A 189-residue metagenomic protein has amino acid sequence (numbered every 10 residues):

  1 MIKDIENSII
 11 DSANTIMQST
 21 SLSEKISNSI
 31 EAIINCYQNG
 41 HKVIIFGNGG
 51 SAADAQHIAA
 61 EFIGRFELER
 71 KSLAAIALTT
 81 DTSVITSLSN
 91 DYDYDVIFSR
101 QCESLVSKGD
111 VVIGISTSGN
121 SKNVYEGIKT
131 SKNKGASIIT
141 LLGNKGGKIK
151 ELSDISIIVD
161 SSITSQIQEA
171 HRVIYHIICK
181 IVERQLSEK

Functional and structural regions predicted by a protein language model:
M1, L22-I26, S51, K132: Residue-level recognition of alpha-helical structural elements
M1-S21: Generic N-terminal amphipathic, Lys/Arg-enriched alpha-helix
Q18-N39: A short, well-structured juxtamembrane/interface segment
V43-I44, I138: Hydrophobic beta-strand scaffold residues
S51, Q56-E188: Glycine-rich phosphate-binding loops that contact phosphosugars or nucleotide phosphates
